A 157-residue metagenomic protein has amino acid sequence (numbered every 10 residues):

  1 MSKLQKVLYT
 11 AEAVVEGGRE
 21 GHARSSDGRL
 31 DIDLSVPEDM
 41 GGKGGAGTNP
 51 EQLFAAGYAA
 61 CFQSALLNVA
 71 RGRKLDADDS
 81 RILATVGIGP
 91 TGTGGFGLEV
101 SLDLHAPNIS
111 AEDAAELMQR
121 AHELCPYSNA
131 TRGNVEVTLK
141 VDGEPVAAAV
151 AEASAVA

Functional and structural regions predicted by a protein language model:
M1-A56, Q63-A157: Extended beta-strand/beta-hairpin segments
